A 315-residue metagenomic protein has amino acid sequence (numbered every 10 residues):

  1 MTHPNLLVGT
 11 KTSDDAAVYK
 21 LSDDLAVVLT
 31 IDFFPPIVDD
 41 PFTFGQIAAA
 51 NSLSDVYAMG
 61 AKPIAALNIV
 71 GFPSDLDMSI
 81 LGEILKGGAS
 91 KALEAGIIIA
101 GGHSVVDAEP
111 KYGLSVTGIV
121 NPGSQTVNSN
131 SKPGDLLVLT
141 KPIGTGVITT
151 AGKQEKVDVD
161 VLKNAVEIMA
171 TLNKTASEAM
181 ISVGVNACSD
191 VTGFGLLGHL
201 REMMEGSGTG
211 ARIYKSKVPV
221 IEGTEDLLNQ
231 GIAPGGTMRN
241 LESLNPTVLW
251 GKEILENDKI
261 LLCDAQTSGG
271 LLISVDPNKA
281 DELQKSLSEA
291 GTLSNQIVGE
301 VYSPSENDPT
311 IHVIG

Functional and structural regions predicted by a protein language model:
H3, L7-L29, Y57-K62: N-terminal glycine-rich anion-binding loops that anchor highly charged ligand groups
L6-V8, A16-Y19, D55-Y57, A89 (+5 more regions): A generic local secondary-structure boundary/capping motif
A17-V28, A170-A176, L241-K252: Acidic-glycine-rich active-site phosphate/pyrophosphate-binding loop
L21-V38, T43, K62-D158, G299-Y302: Glycine-rich anion-binding loops of enzyme active sites
P41-L67, E83-E94, L172-G184, V191-E202 (+1 more regions): Small-aliphatic-rich amphipathic alpha-helix that forms the alpha element of a beta-alpha
D75-I98, V105-P110, S182, T192-G315: Glycine-/charge-enriched secondary-structure boundary and capping motifs
S115-S124, D160-M180, I254-L255: Active-site glycine-rich loop that binds ribose-phosphate moieties when present
L137, I143-G144, C188-G193, M203: A structural signal for small-residue-enriched, beta-sheet-centric alpha/beta enzyme cores and oligomeric scaffold folds
